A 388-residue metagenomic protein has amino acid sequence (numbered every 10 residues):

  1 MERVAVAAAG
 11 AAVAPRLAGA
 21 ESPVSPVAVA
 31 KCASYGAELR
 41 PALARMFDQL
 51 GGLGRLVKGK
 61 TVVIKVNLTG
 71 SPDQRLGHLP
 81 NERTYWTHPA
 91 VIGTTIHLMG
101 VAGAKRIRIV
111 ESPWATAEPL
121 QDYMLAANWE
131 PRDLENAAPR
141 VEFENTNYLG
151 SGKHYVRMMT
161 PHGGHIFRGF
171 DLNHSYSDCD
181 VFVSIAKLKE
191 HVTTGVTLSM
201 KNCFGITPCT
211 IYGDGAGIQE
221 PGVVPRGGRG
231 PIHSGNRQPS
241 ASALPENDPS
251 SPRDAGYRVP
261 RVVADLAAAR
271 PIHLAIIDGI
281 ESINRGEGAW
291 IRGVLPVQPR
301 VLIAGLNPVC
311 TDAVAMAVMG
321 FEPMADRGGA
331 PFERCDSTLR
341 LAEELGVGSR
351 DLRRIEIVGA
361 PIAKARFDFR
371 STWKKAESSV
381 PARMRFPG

Functional and structural regions predicted by a protein language model:
M1-A20: N-terminal export signals
L17-G388: Extended, low-polarity segments enriched in aliphatic/aromatic residues
